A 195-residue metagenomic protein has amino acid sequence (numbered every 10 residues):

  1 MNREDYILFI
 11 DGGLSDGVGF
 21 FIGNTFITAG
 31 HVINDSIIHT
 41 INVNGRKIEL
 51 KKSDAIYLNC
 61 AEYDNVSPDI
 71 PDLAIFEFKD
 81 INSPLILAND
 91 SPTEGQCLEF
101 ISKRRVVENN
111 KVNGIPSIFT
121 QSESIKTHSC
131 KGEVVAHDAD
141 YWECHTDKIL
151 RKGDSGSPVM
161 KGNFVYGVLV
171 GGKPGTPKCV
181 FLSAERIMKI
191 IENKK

Functional and structural regions predicted by a protein language model:
M1-D5, F9, K189-K195: Small beta-barrel nucleic-acid-binding modules, principally OB-folds
D5, F9-L14, F20-G23, G30-D138 (+1 more regions): Serine endopeptidase catalytic core focused on the charge-relay Asp
F20-F21, D147-V170: Catalytic nucleophile loop of clan PA
N24-T25, C179: A residue-level structural signature of the nucleotidyltransferase/glycosyltransferase Rossmann-like core
T25-I27, E99, E143, G167: General beta-strand recognition
A29-N34, R105, R151-K152, Y166-G175: Short beta->alpha transition motifs characteristic of CBS
P68, I81-I86, E143-S155: Contiguous, well-folded functional domains in the mature portion of proteins
S83, Y166-K195: C-terminal cap/linker of serine protease catalytic domains
